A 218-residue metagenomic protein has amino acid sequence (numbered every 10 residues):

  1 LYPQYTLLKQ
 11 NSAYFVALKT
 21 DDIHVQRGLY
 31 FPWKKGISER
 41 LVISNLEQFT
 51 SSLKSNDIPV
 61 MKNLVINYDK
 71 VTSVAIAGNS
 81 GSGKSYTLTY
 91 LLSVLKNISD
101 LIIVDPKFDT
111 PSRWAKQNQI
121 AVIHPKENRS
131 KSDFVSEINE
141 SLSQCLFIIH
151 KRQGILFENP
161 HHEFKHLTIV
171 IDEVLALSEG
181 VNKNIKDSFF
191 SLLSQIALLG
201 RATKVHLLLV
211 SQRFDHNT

Functional and structural regions predicted by a protein language model:
L1-L41: Interdomain "pre-motor" coupling segment immediately N-terminal to P-loop NTPase/helicase cores
R27-G154, L167-T168, L175-T218: P-loop NTPase catalytic phosphate-binding loop
E158-L167: Short basic/glycine-enriched coil/helix segment immediately N-terminal to the Walker B
